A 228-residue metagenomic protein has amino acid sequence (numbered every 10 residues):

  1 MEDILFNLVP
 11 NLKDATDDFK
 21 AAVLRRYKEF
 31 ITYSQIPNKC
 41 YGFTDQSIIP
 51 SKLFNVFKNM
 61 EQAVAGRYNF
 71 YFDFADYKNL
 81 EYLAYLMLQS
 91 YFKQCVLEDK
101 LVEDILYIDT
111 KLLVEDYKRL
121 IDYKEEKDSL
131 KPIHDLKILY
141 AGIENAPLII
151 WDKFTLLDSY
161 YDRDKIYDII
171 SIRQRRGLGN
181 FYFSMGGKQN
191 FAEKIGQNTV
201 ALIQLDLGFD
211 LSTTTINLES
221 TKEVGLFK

Functional and structural regions predicted by a protein language model:
M1-G66, T215-N217, E223-K228: A short, basic N-terminal segment
E2-T16, A21, Q89, V114-D116 (+4 more regions): Replace "adjacent to P-loop NTPase cores in ATP/GTP-dependent enzymes" with "adjacent to NTP-binding cores
T44-F54, A75-L83, Q89, Q94-E144: Short glycine-rich substrate-engagement loop in P-loop NTPases that contacts/grips substrate
M60-A63, S90-C95, I169-R173: Hydrophobic helix-cap positions at the C-terminus of alpha-helices in RecA-like/P-loop ATPase nucleotide-binding cores
V64-G66, L101, I143-A146, R175-L178: Short loop/turn elements that form and flank the Walker-type P-loop nucleotide-binding site in RecA-like NTPase cores
Y68-D76: Short hydrophobic/aromatic beta-strand immediately N-terminal to the Walker A/P-loop
L106, I149-W151: Hydrophobic positions in the central parallel beta-sheet of the AAA+
